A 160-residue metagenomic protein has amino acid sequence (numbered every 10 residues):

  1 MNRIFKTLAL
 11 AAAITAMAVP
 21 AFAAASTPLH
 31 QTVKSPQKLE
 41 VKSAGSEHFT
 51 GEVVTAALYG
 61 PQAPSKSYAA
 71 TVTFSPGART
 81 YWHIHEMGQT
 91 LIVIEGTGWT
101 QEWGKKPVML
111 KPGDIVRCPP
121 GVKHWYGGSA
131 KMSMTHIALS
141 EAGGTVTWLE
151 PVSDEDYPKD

Functional and structural regions predicted by a protein language model:
M1-A9: Bacterial N-terminal signal peptides that target proteins for export
T15-A23: C-terminal segment of classical bacterial N-terminal signal peptides
F22-K66, V146-D160: A short, N-terminal "cap"/entry segment at the start of jelly-roll beta-barrel domains of the cupin/DSBH fold
T71-S75, I84-T100, L139-E141: Short, conserved beta-strand element in jelly-roll/cupin
T80-W82, T100-Q101, K123-S129: Short beta-strand His + acidic residue motifs that chelate non-heme Fe in jelly-roll/DSBH and cupin folds
G104-G121: Short acidic-glycine-tyrosine-enriched beta hairpin
K131-E150: A short hydrophobic beta-strand segment most commonly corresponding to one strand of the jelly-roll/cupin
